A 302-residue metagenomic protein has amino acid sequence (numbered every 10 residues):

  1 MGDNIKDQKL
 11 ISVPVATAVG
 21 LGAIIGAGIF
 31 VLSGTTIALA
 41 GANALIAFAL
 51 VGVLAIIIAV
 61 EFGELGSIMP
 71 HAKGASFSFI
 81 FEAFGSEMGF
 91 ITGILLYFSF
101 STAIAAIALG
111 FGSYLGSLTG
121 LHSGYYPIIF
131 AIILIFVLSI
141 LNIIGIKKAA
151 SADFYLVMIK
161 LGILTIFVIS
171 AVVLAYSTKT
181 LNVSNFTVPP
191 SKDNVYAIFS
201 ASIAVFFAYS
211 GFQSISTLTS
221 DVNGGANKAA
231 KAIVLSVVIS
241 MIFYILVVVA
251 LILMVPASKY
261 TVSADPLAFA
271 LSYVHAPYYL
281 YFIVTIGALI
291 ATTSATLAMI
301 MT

Functional and structural regions predicted by a protein language model:
M1-S33, I37-N43, I56-G63, S67 (+2 more regions): Membrane-interface "cap" regions at the ends of multi-pass membrane proteins
L10-G20, G85-F98, F130-L134, K192-V205 (+1 more regions): Select transmembrane alpha-helical segments in multipass membrane proteins
V19-G20, I24-A27, V157-S170, S236-I242: Small-residue-rich segments of transmembrane alpha-helices in multi-pass membrane proteins, especially helix faces
G34-T36, G66, F79-E82, I198-K228 (+2 more regions): Helix-loop junctions at the membrane interface of multi-pass solute transporters
N43, A47, Y155-I159, L218-I252: Junctions where cytoplasmic loops transition into the N-terminal start of transmembrane alpha-helices in multi-pass
A47, I57-I135, S139-I143, K148 (+1 more regions): Hydrophobic transmembrane alpha-helices that form the core helical bundles of multi-pass secondary transporters
F77-F79, G85, G116-L121, V234-L297: TM-loop-TM module centered on a large, flexible mid-protein loop between adjacent transmembrane helices in multi-pass
I159-T187, V249-V255: Hydrophobic alpha-helical segments and their helix-loop junctions in multi-pass secondary transporters
